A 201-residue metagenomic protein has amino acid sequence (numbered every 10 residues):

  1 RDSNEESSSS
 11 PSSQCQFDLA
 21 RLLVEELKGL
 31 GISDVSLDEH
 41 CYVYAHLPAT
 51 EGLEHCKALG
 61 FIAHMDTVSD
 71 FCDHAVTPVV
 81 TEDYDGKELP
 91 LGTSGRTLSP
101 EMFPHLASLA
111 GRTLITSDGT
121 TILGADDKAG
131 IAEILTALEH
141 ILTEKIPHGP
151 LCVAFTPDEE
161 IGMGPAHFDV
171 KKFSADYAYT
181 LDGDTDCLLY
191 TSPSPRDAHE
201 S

Functional and structural regions predicted by a protein language model:
R1-S13, T116: N-terminal capping segment at the start of a domain
S8-C56, G60-I62, D66: A non-catalytic alpha/beta surface segment that caps or lines the substrate-entry region of metallo-dependent hydrolase
L53-K145, F155, A175: Active-site metal-coordination/substrate-binding segment of hydrolases, especially metallo-dependent peptidases
H64, H148-G149, H199: Histidine-centered active-site/metal-ligand motif
C72-H74, M163-F168, L189: Short acidic, glycine/serine/threonine-rich loops at helix termini
P157-E159: Conserved glycine-bearing catalytic or ligand-binding loops at nucleotide- and phosphate-handling centers of large
V170-D186: A glycine-rich helix N-cap at a beta->alpha junction
Y190-D197: Conserved small/polar residues in nucleotide/adenosyl-binding loops
